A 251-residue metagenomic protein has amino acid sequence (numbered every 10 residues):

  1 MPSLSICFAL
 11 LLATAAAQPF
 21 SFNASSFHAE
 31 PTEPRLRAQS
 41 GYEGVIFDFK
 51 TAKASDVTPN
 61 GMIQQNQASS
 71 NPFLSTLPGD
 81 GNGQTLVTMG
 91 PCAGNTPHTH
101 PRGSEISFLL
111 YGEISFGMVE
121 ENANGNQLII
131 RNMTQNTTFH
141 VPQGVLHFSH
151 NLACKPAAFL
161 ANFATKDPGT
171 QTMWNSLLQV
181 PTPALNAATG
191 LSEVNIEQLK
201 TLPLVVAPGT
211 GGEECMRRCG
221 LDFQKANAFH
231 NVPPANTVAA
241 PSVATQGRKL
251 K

Functional and structural regions predicted by a protein language model:
M1-P19, K251: Fungal secretory targeting signals
A15-T85, G209-V243, G247: A short, N-terminal "cap"/entry segment at the start of jelly-roll beta-barrel domains of the cupin/DSBH fold
F20-S21, A123, Q127, H150-G247: Double-stranded beta-helix
L77-G81, M89, E121-G144: Short acidic-glycine-tyrosine-enriched beta hairpin
G90-A93, H100-N124, Q135: Glycine- and acidic-residue-biased ligand/ion/polar-headgroup-sensing regions
G94-T96, S115, N136-F139, G144-F148: Histidine-centered metal-chelating micro-motifs
N95-H100, I130, H150-N151: Short histidine-centered beta-strand/loop micro-motifs that create catalytic or ligand/metal-coordination sites
